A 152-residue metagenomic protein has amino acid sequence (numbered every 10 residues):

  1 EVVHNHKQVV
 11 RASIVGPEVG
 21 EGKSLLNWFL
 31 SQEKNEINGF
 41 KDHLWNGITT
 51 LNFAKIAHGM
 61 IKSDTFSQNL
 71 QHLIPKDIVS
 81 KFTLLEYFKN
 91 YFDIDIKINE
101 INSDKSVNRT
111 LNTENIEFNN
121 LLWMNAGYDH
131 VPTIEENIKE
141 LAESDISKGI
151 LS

Functional and structural regions predicted by a protein language model:
V2-W45, L51-N52, H58-G59: NAD(P)-dependent short-chain dehydrogenase/reductase
R11, F40-K41, P75, N119 (+1 more regions): A secondary-structure boundary/capping signal
W45-I48, V79, F118, D129-P132: Residue-level signal for the nucleotide or nucleotide-sugar donor/cofactor binding architecture
A54-E114, G149-L151: Mid/C-terminal beta-alpha module of Rossmann-like enzyme folds, strongest in SDR-family dehydrogenases/epimerases
A57-I61, F88, N120, I138-D145: Hydrophobic "lid"/C-terminal helical patch of Rossmann-like NAD(P)-dependent dehydrogenase/epimerase domains
M124, P132-S152: Amphipathic terminal alpha-helices
